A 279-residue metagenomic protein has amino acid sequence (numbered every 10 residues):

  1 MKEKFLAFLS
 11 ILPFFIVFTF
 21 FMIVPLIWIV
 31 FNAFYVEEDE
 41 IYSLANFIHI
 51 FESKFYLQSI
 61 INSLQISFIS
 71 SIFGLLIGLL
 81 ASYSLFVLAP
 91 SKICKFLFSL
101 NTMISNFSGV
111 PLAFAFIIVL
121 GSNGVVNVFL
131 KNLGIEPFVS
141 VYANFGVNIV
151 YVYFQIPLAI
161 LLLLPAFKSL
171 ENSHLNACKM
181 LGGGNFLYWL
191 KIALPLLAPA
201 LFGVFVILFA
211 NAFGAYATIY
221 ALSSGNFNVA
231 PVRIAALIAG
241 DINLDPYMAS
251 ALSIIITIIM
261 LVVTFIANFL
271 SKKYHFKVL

Functional and structural regions predicted by a protein language model:
M1-K2, I69-N101, I117-I118, F269-K272: Transmembrane-helix boundary motif in ABC transporter permease subunits
K2, F47-I50, K54-F55, F213 (+1 more regions): Interhelical loop and adjacent transmembrane-helix boundary motif in polytopic membrane transport permeases
L9-S10, V24, W28, N32-Y35 (+3 more regions): C-terminal transmembrane helix and the adjacent membrane-cytosol boundary/short C-terminal tail of inner/organellar
P13-M22, I160-L163, E171-N172, G183-A215 (+1 more regions): Transmembrane alpha-helices
I16-K54, V119, Y220-G225, Y274 (+1 more regions): Short membrane-interfacial helix/loop motifs at transmembrane-helix boundaries
P25-I29, A159, A200-A235: Non-cytoplasmic
A113-V152, L222-N226: Membrane-interfacial helix termini and adjacent extracytoplasmic/periplasmic loops of multi-pass transporters
P137-K179, F205, F269: Membrane-cytosol interface at the C-terminal ends of specific transmembrane alpha-helices in multi-pass membrane
